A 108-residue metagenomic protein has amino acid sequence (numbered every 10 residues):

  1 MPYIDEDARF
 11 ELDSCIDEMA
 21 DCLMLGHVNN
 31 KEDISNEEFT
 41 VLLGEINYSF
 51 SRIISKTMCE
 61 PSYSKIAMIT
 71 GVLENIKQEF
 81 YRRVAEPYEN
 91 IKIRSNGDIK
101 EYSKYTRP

Functional and structural regions predicted by a protein language model:
M1-P108: Solvent-exposed interaction surfaces and binding hotspots enriched for charged
